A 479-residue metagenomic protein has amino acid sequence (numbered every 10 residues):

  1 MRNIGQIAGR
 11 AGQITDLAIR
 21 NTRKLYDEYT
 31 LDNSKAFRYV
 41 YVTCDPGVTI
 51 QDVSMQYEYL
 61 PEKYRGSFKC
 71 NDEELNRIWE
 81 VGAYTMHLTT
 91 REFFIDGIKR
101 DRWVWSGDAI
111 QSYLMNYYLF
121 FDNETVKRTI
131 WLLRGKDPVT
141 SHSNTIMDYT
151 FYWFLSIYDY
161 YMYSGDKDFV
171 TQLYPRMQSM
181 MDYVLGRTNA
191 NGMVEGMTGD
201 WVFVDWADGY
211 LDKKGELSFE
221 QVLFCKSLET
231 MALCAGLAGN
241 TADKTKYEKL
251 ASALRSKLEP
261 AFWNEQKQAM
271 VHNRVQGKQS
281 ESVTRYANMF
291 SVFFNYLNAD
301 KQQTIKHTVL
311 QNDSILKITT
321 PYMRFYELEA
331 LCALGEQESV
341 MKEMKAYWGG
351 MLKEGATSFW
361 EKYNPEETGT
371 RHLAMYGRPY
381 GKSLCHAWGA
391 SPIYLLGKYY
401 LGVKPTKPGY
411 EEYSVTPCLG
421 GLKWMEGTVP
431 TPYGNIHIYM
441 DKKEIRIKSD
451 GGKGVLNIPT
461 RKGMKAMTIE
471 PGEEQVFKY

Functional and structural regions predicted by a protein language model:
M1, V40, R102, S106-T129 (+4 more regions): Alpha-helical support elements that line or immediately flank enzyme active sites and cofactor-binding pockets
M1-E92, D108, N123-T129, D168 (+2 more regions): Extracellular/oxidizing-compartment recognition motifs
I4-T15, K24-Y26, L31-N33, K136-Y152 (+3 more regions): The feature captures the catalytic groove of carbohydrate-active enzymes
D45, T49-D52, L75, Y117-I130 (+6 more regions): Structural helix-adjacent loops and short alpha-helical linkers that scaffold large soluble proteins
G82, S112, D166, F224 (+3 more regions): Conserved hydrophobic/aromatic pocket- or pore-lining residues that grip, position, or stack substrates in active sites
K99-Q111, F151-S156, Y160, S164 (+6 more regions): Carbohydrate-binding/catalytic loop surfaces
I315-E354: Repeat-solenoid scaffold signature
M341-Y479: Non-catalytic C-terminal accessory modules of carbohydrate-active enzymes
